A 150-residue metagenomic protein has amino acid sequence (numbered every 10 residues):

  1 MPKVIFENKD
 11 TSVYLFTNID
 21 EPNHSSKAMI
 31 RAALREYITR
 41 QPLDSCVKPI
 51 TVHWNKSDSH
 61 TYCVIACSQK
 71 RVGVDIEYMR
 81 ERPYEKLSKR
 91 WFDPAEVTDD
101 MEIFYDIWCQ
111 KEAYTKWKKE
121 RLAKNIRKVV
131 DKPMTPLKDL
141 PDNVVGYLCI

Functional and structural regions predicted by a protein language model:
M1-I150: Core catalytic alpha/beta fold that binds nucleotide/phospho-ligands
